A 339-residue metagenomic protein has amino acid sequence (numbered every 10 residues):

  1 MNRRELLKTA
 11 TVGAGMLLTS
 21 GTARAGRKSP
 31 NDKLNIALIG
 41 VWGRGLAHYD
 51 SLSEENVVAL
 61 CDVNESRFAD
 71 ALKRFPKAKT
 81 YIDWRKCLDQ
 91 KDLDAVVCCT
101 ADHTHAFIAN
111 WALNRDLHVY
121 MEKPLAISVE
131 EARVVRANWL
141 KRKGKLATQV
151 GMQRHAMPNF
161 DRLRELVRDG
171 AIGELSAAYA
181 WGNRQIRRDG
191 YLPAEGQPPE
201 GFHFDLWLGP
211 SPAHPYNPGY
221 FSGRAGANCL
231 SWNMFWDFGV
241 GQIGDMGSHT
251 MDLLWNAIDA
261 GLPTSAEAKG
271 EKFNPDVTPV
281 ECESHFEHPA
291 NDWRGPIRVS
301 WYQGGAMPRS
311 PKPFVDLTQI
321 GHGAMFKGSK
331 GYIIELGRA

Functional and structural regions predicted by a protein language model:
M1-A14: N-terminal secretory signal peptides and thylakoid transit peptides that target proteins across membranes
G13-F75, R154-M157, V167, L254: N-terminal Rossmann-like dinucleotide-binding module
D32-L34, L146, S176: Nucleotide donor/acceptor-binding cores
A47-S51, D70-L72, F107-W111, E131-A132 (+4 more regions): Short, solvent-exposed loop/turn and secondary-structure capping segments
K79-D83: Conserved SAM-binding strand-loop segment of SAM-dependent methyltransferases
V96-V97: N-terminal Rossmann-like NAD(P) cofactor-binding module of classical short-chain dehydrogenase/reductase
A101, A106-H155, G170: Beta-strand-loop-alpha-helix segment that lines the small-molecule cofactor/substrate pocket of alpha/beta enzymes
R162, E174, Y179-W181, Q185-A339: Contiguous beta-strand/loop segments that form the cofactor/metal-binding neighborhood of enzyme cores
